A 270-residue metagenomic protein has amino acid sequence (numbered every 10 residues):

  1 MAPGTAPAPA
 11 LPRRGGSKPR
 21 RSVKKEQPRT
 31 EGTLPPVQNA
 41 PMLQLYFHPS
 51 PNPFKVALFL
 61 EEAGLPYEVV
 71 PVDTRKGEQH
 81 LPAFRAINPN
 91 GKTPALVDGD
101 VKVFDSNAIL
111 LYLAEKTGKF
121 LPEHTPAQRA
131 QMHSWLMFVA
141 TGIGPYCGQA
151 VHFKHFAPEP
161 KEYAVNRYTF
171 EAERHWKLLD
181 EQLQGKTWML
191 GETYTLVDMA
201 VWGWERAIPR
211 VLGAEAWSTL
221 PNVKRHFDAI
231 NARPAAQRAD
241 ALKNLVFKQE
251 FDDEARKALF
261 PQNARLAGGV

Functional and structural regions predicted by a protein language model:
M1-T5, K25: Short linear segments in intrinsically disordered or otherwise low-structure-confidence regions
G4-P12, L65, V97: Short stretches within intrinsically disordered, low-complexity N-terminal or propeptide regions
P7-G15, P19-R20, G32-P36: Short, low-complexity intrinsically disordered segments enriched in A/P/G/S/L with frequent Arg, especially at protein
Q27-G32, V37-F170, D180, K257 (+1 more regions): GST-like domain detector, emphasizing the conserved glutathione-binding G-site in the N-terminal thioredoxin-like
D73, L196, K243-V246: Short, solvent-exposed turn/loop segments enriched in Gly/Ser/Thr/Pro and often Arg
A86, A232, A241: Phosphate-coordinating loops and pocket residues in cytosolic domains that bind phosphorylated ligands
A127, W135, V139-P234, G268-V270: GST-like fold's C-terminal all-alpha helical module
K243-V270: Acidic/histidine-enriched, glycine/proline-rich intrinsically disordered or flexible terminal extensions
